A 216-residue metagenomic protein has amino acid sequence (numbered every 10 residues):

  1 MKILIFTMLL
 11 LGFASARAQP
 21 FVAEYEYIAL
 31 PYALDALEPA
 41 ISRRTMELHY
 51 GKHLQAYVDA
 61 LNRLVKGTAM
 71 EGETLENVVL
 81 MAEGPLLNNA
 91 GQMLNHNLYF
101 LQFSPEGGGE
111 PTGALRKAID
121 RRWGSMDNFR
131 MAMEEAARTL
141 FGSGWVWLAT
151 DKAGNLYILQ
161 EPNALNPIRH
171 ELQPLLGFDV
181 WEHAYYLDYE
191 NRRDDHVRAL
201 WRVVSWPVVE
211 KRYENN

Functional and structural regions predicted by a protein language model:
I3-G12: Sec-dependent N-terminal signal peptides
A14-A18: Sec/Tat signal peptide C-region and signal peptidase I cleavage site
Q19-N216: Feature for soluble, non-membrane regions of globular proteins
